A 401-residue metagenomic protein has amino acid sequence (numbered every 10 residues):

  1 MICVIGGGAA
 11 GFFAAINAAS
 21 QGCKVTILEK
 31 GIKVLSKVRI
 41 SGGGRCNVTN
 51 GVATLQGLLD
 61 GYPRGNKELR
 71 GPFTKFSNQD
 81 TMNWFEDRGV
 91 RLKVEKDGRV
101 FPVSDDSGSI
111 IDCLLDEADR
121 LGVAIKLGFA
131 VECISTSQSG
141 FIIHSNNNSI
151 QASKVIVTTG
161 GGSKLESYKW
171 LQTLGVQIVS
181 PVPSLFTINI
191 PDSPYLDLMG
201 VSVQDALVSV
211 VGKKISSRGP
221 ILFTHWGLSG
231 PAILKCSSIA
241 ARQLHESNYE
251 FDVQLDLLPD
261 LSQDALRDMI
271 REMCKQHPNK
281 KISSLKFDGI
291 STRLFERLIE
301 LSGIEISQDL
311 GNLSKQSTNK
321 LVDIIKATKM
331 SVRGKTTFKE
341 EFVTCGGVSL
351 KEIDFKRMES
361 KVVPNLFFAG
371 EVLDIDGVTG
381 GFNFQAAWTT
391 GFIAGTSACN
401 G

Functional and structural regions predicted by a protein language model:
C3, A19-G43: Glycine-rich FAD pyrophosphate-binding loop
C3-I5, L28, V131, S149-G162 (+4 more regions): Short hydrophobic core segments
S20-Q21, G31-K33, T54-G57, T74 (+6 more regions): Residue-level recognition of phosphate/Mg2+-coordinating polar/acidic sites in nucleotide-handling active sites
R39-L69: N-terminal glycine-rich dinucleotide-binding loop that anchors FAD/FMN and/or NAD(P) in oxidoreductases
L69-S77, K96-D116, G162-E166, N189-S193 (+1 more regions): Short beta-strand to alpha-helix junction loop
L127-G140: A conserved short coil-to-beta-strand element within the FAD-binding core of flavoproteins
K154-L196: Glycine-rich loop(s) and the adjacent beta-strand/alpha-helix scaffold that form part
T158-W170, L174, I375-G401: A conserved FAD-binding loop/helix module that cradles the flavin
